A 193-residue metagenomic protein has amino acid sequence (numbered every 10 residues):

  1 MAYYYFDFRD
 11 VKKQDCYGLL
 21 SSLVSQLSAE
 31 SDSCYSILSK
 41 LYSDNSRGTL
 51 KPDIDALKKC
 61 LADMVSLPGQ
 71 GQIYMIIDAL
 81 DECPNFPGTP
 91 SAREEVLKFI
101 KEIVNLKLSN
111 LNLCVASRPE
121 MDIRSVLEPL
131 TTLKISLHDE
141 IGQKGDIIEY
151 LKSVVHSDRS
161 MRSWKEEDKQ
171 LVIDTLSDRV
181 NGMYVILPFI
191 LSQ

Functional and structural regions predicted by a protein language model:
M1-Q193: Conserved NB-ARC/NACHT P-loop NTPase core of NLR-like innate immune receptors
